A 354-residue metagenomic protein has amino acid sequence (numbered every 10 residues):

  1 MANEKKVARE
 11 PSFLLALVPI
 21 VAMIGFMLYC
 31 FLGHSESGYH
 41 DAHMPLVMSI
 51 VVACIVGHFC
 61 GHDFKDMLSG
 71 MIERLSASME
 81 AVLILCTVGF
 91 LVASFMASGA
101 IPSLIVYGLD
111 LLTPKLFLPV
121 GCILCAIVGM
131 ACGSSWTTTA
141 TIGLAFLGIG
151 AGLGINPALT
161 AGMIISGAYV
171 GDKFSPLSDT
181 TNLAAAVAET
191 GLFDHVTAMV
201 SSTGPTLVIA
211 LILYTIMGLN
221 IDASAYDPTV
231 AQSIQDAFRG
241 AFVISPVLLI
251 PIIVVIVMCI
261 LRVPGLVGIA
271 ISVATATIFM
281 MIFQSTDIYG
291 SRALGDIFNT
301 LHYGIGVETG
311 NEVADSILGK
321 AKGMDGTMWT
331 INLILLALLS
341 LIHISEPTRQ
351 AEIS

Functional and structural regions predicted by a protein language model:
N3-T87, A97-L116, V254-L336: Hydrophobic transmembrane alpha-helices of multi-pass solute/ion transporters
E4-R9, M96-V106, L124-I127, S224-F238: Short juxtamembrane and helix-loop transition motifs at transmembrane-helix boundaries in membrane proteins
G33, K173-P176, T181-D236, V247: Juxtamembrane and boundary regions of transmembrane helices in multi-pass small-molecule transporters and channels
P45, S49, A53, G57 (+19 more regions): Alpha-helical transmembrane segments in multi-pass membrane proteins
A93, Y214-G218, D222, A276 (+1 more regions): Juxtamembrane/transmembrane-helix interface segments of polytopic membrane transporters
L111-S201, S354: Hydrophobic transmembrane alpha-helices that form the pore/transport pathway of multi-pass ion and small-solute
S224-I260, A270: Core mid-bundle transmembrane helix pairs that form the ion/substrate translocation pathway in diverse multi-pass
I342-I353: Residue-level detector of conserved catalytic or cofactor/ligand-binding positions in enzyme active sites
